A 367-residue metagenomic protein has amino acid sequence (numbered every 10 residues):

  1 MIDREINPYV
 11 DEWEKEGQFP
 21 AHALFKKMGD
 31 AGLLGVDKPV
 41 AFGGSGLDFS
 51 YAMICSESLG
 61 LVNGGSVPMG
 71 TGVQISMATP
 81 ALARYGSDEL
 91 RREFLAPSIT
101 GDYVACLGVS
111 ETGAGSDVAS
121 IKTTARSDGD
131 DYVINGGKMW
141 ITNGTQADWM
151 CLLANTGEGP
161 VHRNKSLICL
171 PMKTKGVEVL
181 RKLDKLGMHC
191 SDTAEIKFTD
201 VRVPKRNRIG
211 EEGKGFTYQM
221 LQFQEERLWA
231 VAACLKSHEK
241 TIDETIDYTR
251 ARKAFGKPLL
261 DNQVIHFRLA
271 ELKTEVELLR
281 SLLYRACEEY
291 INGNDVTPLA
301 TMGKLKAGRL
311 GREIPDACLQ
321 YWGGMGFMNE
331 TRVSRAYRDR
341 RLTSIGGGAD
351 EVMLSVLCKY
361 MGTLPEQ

Functional and structural regions predicted by a protein language model:
M1-V62, G72, Y85-L90, P97-D102 (+5 more regions): Alpha-helical interface subdomain recognition
G32, C55-G60, A154, L170-K175 (+1 more regions): Short Ser/Thr-interspersed hydrophobic loop/turn segments at strand-loop and sheet-helix junctions that line or gate
G72, S98, G113-S116, W140-N143 (+2 more regions): Short Gly/Pro-enriched turn/cap motifs at secondary-structure boundaries
S76-Y85: Helix-loop "lid/cap" segments that line or gate small-molecule binding pockets
R84-G86, R126, L152-T156, C169-P171 (+3 more regions): Short beta-strand-to-turn element immediately C-terminal to the catalytic PLP-Schiff-base lysine in fold type I
G101-V109, L153: A short, Trp-centered hydrophobic/proline-enriched beta-strand micro-motif
S120, K173-P204: Flexible, small-/acidic-enriched active-site or ligand-binding loops
D131, N135-V179: A short core secondary-structure module
